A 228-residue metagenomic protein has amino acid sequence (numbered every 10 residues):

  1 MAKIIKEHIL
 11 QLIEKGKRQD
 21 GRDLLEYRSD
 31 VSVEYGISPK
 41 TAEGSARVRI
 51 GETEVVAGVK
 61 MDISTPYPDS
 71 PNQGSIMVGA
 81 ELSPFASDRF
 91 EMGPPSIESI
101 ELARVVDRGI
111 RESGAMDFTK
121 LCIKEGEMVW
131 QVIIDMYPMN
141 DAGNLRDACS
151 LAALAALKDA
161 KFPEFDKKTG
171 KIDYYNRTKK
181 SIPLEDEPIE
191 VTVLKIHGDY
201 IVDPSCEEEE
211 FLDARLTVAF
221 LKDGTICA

Functional and structural regions predicted by a protein language model:
M1-A228: Polyanion-binding surfaces on beta-sheet-dominated domains and ring/shell assemblies
